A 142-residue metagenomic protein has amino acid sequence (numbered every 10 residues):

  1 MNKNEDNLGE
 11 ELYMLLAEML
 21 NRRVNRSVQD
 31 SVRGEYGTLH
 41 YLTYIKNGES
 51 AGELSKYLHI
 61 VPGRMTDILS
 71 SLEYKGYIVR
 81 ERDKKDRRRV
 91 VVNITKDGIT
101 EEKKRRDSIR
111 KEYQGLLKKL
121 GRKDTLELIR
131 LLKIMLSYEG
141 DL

Functional and structural regions predicted by a protein language model:
M1-D6, K123-L142: C-terminal regulatory/oligomerization modules of transcriptional regulators
M1-R33: N-terminal leader segment of winged-helix/HTH proteins
E11, G37-Y41, T100: Pre-recognition alpha-helix immediately N-terminal to the DNA-recognition helix within helix-turn-helix or winged-helix
L12, L16-R23, L58, E101 (+3 more regions): Alpha-helical linker/hinge and terminal dimerization helices associated with HTH transcriptional regulators
N21-R64: N-terminal helix-turn-helix DNA-binding core of bacterial DNA-binding proteins
A51, L69-S70: Short, hydrophobic-biased segments on the C-terminal half of alpha helices that form "recognition helices"
S71-L126: Charged, amphipathic alpha-helical coiled-coil/dimerization segments
